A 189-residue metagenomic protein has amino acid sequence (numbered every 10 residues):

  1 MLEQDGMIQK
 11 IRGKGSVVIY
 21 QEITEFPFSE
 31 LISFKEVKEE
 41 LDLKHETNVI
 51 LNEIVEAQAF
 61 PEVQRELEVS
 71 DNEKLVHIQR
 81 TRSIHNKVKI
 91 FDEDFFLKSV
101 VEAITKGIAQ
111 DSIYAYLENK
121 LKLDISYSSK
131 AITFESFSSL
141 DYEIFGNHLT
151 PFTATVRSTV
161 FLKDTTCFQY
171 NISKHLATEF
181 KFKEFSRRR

Functional and structural regions predicted by a protein language model:
M1-V18: N-terminal helix-turn-helix
I11-R12, E22, E53-Q58: A generic structural motif
K14-E30: Short, cationic-aromatic polyanion-contact patches
I32, E46-R189: C-terminal all-alpha effector/ligand-binding and dimerization domain of prokaryotic HTH-type transcriptional repressors
E40-D42: Inter-domain helical "communication" segments and dimerization helices that couple sensory or membrane-embedded modules
